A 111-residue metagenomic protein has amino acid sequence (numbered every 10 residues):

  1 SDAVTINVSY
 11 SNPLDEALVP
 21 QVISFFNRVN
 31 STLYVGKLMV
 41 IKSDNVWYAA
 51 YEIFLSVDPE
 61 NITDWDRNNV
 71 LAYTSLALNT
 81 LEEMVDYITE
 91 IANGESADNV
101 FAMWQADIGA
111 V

Functional and structural regions predicted by a protein language model:
T5-S56: Short, internal acidic amphipathic alpha-helical interface segments that mediate docking to partner proteins
L18, I23, I62, S96-A97: Alpha-helix capping and helix-coil boundary motifs
L18, N30-L33, N61, R67-N69 (+2 more regions): Low-complexity, compositionally biased segments
L38-S75, N79-N93: Well-ordered alpha/beta subsegment
Y87-V111: Short, highly charged C-terminal tails/helix-capping segments
